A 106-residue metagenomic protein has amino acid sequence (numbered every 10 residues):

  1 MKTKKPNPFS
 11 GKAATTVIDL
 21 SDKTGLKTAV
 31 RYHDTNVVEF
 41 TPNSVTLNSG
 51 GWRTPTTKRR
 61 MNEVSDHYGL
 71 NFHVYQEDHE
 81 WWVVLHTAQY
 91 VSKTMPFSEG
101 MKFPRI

Functional and structural regions predicted by a protein language model:
M1-I106: Terminal leader/tail segments of proteins
